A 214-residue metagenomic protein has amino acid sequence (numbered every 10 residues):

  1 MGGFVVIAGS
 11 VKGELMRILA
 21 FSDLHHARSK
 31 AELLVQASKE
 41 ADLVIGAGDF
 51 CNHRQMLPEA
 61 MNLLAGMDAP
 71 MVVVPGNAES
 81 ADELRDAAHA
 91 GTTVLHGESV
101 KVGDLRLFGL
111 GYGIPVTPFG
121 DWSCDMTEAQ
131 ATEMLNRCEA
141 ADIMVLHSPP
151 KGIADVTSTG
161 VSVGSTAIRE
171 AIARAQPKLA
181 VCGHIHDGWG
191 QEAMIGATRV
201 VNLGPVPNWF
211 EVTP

Functional and structural regions predicted by a protein language model:
L15-L19: Extreme N-terminal starter segment of soluble prokaryotic enzymes
F21-V102, L203-V206: Core catalytic region of metal-dependent phosphoesterases/phosphodiesterases, especially metallo-beta-lactamase-like
H25-K30, C51-M56, N77-L84, P115-P118 (+3 more regions): Active-site environment of divalent metal-dependent phosphoester hydrolases
H26, A78-A167: Conserved catalytic scaffold of divalent metal-dependent phosphoesterases
K30, D86, S99-G103, W122 (+2 more regions): Binuclear metal-dependent phosphoesterase catalytic core
L33-A37, T132-R137, V212: Short amphipathic alpha-helix with an adjacent loop that forms part of the alpha/beta core around
D42-L43, V72, D142-I143, K178-L179: Short, Asp-centered acidic motifs that coordinate Mg2+ and/or phosphate in catalytic or ligand-binding sites
